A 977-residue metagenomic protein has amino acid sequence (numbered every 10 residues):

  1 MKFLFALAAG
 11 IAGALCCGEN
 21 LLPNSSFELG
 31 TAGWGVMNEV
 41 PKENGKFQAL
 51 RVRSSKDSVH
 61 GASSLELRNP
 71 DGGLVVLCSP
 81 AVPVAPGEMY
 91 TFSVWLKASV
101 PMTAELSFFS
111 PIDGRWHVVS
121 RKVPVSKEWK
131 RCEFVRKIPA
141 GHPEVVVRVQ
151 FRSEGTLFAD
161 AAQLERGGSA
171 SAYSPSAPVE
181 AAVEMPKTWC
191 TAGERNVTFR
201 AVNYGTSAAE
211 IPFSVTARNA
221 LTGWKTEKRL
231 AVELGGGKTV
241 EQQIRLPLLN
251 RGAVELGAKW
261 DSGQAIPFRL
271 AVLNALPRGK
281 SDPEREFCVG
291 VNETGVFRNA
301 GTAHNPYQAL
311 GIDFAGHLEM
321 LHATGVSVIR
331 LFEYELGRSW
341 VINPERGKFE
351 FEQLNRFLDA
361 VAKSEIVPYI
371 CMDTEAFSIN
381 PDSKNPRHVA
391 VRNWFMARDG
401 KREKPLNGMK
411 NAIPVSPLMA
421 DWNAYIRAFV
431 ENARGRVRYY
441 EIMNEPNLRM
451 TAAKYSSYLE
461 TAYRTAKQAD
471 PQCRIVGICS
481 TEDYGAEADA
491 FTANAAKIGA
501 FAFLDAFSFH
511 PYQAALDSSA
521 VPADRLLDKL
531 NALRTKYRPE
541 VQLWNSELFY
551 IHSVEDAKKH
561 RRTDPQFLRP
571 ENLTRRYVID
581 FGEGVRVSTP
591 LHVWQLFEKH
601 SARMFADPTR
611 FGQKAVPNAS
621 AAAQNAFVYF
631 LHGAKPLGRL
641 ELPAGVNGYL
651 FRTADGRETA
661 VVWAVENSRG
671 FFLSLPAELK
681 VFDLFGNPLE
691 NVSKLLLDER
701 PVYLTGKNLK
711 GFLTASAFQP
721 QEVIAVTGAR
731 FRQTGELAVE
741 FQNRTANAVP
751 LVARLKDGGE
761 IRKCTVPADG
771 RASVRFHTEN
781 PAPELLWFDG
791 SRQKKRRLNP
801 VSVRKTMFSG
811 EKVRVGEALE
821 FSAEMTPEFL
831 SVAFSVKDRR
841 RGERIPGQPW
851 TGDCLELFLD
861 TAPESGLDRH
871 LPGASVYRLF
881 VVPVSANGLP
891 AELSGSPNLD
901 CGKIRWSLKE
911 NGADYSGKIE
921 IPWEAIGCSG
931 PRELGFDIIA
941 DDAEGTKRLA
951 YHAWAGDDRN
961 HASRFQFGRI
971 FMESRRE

Functional and structural regions predicted by a protein language model:
G13-Q243, P247-L248, A253, G257 (+6 more regions): Extracellular and organelle-lumenal recognition/adhesion modules and their flexible linkers in secreted
F27, V94, F134, D160-L164 (+7 more regions): Extracellular beta-strand elements of beta-rich domains used for carbohydrate recognition/degradation or cell-matrix
H60-G61, S171, H777-E977: Structural preference for beta-rich elements and adjacent junctions enriched in aromatics
T198-V202, S207-I211, E641-E678, L684 (+1 more regions): Carbohydrate-binding surface patches
R269-S327: An acidic-aromatic substrate-binding cleft motif
T324-L504, H510-A514: Substrate-binding cleft and catalytic face of glycoside hydrolase catalytic domains, especially the flexible beta-alpha
A514-Q595: Catalytic-core region of carbohydrate-active enzymes that cleave or remodel glycosidic bonds
T574-F671, L684-P688, D698-Q719: Aromatic- and carboxylate-lined catalytic core of secreted/periplasmic carbohydrate-active enzymes
